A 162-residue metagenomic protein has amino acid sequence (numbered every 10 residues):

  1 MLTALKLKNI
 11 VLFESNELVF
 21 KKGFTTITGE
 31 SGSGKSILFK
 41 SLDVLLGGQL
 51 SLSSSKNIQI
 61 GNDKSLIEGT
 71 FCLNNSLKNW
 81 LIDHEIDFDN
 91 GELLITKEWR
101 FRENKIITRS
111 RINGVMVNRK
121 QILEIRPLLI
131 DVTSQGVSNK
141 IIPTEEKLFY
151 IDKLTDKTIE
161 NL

Functional and structural regions predicted by a protein language model:
A4-L7, V11-L162: Gly/Lys-enriched N-terminal cap/neck module of very large, oligomeric protein machines
